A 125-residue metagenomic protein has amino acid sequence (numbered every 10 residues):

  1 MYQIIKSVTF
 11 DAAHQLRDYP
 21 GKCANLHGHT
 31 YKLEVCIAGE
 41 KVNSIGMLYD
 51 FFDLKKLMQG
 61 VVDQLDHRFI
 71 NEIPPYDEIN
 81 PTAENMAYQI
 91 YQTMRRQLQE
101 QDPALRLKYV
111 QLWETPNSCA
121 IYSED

Functional and structural regions predicted by a protein language model:
M1-D125: Charge-rich, low-complexity N-terminal segments
